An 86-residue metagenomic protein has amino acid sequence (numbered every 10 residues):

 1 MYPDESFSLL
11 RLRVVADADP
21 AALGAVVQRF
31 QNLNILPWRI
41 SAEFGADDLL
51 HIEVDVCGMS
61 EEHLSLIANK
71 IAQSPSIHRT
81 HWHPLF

Functional and structural regions predicted by a protein language model:
M1-F86: A conserved regulatory-domain signal marking ACT and ACT-like small-molecule sensing domains and adjacent regulatory
